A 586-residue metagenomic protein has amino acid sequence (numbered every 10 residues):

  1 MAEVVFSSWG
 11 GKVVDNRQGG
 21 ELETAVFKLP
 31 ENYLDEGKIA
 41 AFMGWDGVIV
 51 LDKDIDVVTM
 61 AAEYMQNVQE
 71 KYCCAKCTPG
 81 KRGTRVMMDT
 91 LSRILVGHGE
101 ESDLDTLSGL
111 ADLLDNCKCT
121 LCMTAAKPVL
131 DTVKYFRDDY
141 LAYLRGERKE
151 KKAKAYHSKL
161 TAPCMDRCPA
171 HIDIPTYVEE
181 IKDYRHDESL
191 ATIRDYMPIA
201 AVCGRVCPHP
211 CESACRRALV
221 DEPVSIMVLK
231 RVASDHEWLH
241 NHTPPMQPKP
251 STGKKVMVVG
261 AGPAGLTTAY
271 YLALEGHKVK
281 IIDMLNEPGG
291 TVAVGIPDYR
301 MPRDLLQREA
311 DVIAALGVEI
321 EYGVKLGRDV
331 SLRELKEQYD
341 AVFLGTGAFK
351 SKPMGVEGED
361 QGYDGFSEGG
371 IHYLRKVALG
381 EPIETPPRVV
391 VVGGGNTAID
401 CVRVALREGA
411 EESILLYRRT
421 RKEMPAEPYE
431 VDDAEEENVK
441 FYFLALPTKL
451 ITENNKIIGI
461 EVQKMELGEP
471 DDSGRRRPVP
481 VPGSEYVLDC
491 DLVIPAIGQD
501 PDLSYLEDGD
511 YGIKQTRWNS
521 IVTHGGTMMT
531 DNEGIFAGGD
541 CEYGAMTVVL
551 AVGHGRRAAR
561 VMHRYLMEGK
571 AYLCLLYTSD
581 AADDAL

Functional and structural regions predicted by a protein language model:
M1-A155: Redox cofactor-anchoring modules in respiratory/redox and cofactor-processing assemblies
P79-G99, L121-Y140, A170-H186, P210-D235: Iron-sulfur (Fe-S) cluster-binding segments and ferredoxin-like electron-carrier domains, especially [2Fe-2S]
A233-K249, D311-R328, S351-E408, T516-G526 (+1 more regions): Glycine-rich dinucleotide-binding loop and its adjacent helix/turn
K255, A310-P353, K449-I457: Feature captures the FAD/FMN-dependent oxidoreductase FAD-binding
I281, L285-L316, I320, V402-K449 (+1 more regions): Rossmann-like dinucleotide-binding cores of NAD(P)H-dependent redox enzymes
G362-P386, D471-A545: FAD-site-proximal beta/loop scaffold in flavoenzymes
C541-Y565: A conserved FAD-binding loop/helix module that cradles the flavin
Y577-L586: Single conserved hydrophobic/aromatic residue that forms the stacking wall/gate of nucleotide- or nucleobase-binding
